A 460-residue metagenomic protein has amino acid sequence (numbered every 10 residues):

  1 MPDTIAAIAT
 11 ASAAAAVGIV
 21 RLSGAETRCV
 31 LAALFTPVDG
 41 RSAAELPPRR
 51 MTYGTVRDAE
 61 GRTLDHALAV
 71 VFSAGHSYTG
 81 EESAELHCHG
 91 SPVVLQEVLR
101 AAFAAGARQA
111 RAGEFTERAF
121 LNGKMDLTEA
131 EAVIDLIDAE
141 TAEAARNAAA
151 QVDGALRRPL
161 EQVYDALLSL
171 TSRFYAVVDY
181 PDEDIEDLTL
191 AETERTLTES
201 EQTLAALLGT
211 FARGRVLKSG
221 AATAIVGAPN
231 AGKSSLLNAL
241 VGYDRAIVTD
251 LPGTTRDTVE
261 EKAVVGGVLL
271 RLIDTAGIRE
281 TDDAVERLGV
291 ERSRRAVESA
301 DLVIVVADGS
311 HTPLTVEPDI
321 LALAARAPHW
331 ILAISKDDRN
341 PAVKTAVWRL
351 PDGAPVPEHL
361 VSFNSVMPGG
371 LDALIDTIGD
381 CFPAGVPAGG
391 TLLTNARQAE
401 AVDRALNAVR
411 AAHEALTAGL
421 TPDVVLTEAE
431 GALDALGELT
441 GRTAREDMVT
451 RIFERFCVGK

Functional and structural regions predicted by a protein language model:
M1-R146, A150, G154, A324-R326 (+1 more regions): A glycine-rich (often HGG/GG-containing) alpha/beta subdomain
P2-S12, G54, A142-V264, T281-D283 (+2 more regions): C-terminal-of-GTPase-core extension/linker across diverse P-loop GTPases
L22-S23, C88-G90, L240, T275 (+2 more regions): Glycine-rich, N-terminal phosphate-binding loop of Rossmann-like dinucleotide-binding domains
T52-D65, A69-S73, G253-T281, S299-L302: Switch I (G2) and immediately adjacent beta-strands of P-loop GTPase domains
R108, L269-R271, H359: Conserved beta-strand segments of alpha/beta enzyme cores
G123, N230, D274: Conserved G/P- and acidic residue-centered "switch" motifs that form tight phosphate/ATP-binding loops in soluble
L272, V306, A333: Generic enzyme active-site microenvironment
E286-S310: Inter-motif core of Ras-like GTPase G domains
